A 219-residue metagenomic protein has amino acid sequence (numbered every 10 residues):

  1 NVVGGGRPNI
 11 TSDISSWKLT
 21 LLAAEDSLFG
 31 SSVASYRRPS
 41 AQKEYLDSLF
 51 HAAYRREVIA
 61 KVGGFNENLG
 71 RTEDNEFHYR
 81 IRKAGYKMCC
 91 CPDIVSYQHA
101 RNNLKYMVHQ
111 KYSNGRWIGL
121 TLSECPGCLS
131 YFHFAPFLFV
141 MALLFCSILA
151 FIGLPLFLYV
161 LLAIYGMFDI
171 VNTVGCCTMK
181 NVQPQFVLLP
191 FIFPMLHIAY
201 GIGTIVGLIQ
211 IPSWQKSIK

Functional and structural regions predicted by a protein language model:
N1-A23, S27, K87, C91-H99: Conserved donor NDP-sugar-binding/catalytic core segment of glycosyltransferases
T11, N66-L129: Catalytic donor/gating beta->alpha subdomain of glycosyltransferases that bind UDP-sugars
F29-Y36, G201-K219: Low-complexity, charge- and small-residue-enriched intrinsically disordered regions
L46-L49: An anion-binding catalytic pocket shared by soluble metabolic enzymes
H51-G63: Conserved nucleotide-sugar donor-binding and metal-coordinating catalytic region shared by glycosyltransferases
L129-F137: Select subsegments of transmembrane alpha-helices in polytopic membrane proteins, especially boundary-proximal
L138-S213: Membrane-embedded multi-pass helical conduit in multi-pass membrane proteins, especially envelope-biosynthetic
